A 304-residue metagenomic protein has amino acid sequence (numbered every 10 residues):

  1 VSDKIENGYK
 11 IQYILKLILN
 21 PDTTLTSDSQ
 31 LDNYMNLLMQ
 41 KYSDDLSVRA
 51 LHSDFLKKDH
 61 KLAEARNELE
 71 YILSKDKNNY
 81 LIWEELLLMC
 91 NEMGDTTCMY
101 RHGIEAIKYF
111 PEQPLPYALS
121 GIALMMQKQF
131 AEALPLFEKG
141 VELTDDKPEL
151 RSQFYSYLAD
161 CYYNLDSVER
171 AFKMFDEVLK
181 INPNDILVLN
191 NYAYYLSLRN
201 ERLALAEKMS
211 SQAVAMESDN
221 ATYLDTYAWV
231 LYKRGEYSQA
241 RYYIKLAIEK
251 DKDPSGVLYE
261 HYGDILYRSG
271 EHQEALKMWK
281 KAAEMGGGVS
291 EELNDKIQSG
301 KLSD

Functional and structural regions predicted by a protein language model:
V1-G270, W279-D304: Alpha-solenoid helical repeat scaffolds
Q273: Residues that scaffold, gate, or flank divalent-cation-dependent active/transport sites
